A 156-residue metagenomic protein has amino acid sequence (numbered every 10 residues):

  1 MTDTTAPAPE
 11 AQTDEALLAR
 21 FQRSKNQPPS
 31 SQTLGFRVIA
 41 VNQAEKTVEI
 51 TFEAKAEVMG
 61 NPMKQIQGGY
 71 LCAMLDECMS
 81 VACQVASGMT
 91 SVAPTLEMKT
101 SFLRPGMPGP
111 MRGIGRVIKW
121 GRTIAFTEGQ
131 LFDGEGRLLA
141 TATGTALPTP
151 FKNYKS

Functional and structural regions predicted by a protein language model:
M1-S156: Terminal targeting signals and extreme-terminal segments of soluble enzymes
